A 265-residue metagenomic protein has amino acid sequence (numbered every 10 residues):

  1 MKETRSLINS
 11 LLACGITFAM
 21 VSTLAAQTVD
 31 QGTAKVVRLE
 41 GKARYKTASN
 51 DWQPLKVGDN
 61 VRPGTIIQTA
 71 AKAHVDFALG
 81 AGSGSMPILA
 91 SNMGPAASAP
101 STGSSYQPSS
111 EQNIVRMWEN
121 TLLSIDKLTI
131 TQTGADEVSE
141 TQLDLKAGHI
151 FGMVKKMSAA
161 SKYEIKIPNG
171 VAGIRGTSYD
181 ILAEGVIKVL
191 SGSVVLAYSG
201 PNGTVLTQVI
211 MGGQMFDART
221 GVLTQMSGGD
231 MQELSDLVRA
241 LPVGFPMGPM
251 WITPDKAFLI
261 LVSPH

Functional and structural regions predicted by a protein language model:
K2-Q31, W52-K56, A70, V75-E119 (+2 more regions): C-terminal interaction modules
T28-R44: Short N-terminal segments immediately surrounding and downstream of signal-peptide cleavage
E40-N50, A197-S199: Short beta-strand segments and strand-loop junctions that repeat across beta-rich extracellular domains
G41, G148, G192-V194: Glycine-centered positions in the ABC transporter ATPase nucleotide-binding domain
Q142-H149: Active-site-adjacent segment of 2-oxoglutarate/Fe(II) JmjC oxygenases
F151-G152, Y163: Extended, compositionally simple hydrophobic/Ser/Thr-rich segments that build repetitive fibrous architectures
